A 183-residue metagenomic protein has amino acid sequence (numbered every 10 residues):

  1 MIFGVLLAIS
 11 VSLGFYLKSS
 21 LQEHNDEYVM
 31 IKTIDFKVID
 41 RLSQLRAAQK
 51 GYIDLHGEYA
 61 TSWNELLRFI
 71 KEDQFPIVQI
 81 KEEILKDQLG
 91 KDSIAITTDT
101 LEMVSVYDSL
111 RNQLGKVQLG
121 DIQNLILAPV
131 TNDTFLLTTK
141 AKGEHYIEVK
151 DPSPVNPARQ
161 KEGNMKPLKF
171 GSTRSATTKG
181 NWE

Functional and structural regions predicted by a protein language model:
M1-S19: Hydrophobic membrane-insertion alpha-helices, especially the h-region of bacterial N-terminal signal peptides
S20-I34: Ser/Thr/Pro/Gly-rich low-complexity linker/stalk segments immediately outside membranes or between
I31-H56: N-terminal alpha-helical signal peptides/signal-anchor transmembrane segments
I53-E183: Low-complexity, acidic interaction segments enriched in glycine
